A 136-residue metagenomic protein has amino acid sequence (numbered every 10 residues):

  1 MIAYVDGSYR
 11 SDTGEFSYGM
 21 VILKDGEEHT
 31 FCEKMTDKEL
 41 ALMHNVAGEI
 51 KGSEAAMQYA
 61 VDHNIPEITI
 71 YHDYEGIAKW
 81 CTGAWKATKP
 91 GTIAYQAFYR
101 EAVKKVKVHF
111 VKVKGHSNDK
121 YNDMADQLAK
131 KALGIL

Functional and structural regions predicted by a protein language model:
M1, I135-L136: Short intrinsically disordered terminal tails
M1-A47, Q58-Y59: RNase H-like nuclease fold core
S8-G14, S53-M124, L128, L133-I135: RNase H catalytic domain
G48-G52: Loop-to-helix element that buttresses phosphate recognition and phosphoryl-transfer chemistry
